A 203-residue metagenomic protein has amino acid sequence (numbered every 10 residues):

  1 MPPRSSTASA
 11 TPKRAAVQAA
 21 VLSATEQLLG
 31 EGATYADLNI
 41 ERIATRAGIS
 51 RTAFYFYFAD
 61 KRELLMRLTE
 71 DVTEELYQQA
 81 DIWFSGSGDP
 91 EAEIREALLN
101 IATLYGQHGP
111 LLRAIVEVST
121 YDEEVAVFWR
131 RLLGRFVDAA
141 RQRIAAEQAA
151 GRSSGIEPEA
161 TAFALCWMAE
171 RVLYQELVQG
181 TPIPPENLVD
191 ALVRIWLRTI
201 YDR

Functional and structural regions predicted by a protein language model:
M1-A16, R152-S154: N-terminal intrinsically disordered/low-complexity leader segments
T7-A10, T45-F58, R62, L104-Q107 (+2 more regions): Basic/polar phosphate-binding segments, predominantly the helix-turn-helix DNA-binding elements of transcriptional
K13-L28, I43, L68-L76, A140: Generic hydrophobic, amphipathic alpha-helix propensity
A20, L28-E63, R67: Helix-turn-helix
R67, D81-Q107, T161-L165, V189: Hydrophobic alpha-helical connector segments
E74, L104-Q107, V116, E123-A149 (+4 more regions): Amphipathic alpha-helical packing segments from all-alpha helical-bundle domains
W83-S87, L112-S119, V172, E176-G180: Secondary-structure edge/capping motif, primarily at the C-terminal ends of alpha-helices and the immediately following
